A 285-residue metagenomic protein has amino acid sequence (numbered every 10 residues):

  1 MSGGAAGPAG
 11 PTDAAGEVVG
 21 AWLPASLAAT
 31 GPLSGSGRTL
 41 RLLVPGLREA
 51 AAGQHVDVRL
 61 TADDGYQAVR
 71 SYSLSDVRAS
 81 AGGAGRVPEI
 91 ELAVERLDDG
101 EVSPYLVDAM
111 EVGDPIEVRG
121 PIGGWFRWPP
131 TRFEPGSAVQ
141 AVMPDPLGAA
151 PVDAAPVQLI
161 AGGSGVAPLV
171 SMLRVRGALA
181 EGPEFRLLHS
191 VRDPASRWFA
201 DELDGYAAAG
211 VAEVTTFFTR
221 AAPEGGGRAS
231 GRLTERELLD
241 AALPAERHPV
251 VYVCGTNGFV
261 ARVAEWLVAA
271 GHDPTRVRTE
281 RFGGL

Functional and structural regions predicted by a protein language model:
M1-A15: Low-complexity, intrinsically disordered tandem-repeat tracts enriched in small/polar residues
P11-I122, R132-F133, V191-D193, F218-R220: Ferredoxin-reductase
V18-L23, P183-L285: Reductase modules of NAD(P)H-dependent flavoproteins
G53, G165, T256: Short, conserved phosphate/pyrophosphate- and ester-handling motifs at nucleotide-, phospho-/glycolipid
V69-G83, P129-I160: Short, compositionally biased
L159-G162, V253-C254: Active-site-adjacent beta-strand anchor residues
V166-A178: Histidine-anchored nucleotide/phosphate-binding helix
